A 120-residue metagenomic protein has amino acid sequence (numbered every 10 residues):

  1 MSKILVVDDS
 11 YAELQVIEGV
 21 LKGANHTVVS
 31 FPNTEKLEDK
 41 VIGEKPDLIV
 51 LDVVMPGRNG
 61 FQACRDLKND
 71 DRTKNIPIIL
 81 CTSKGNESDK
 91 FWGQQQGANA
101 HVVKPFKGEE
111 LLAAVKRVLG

Functional and structural regions predicted by a protein language model:
Q15-G23: Charged docking surfaces used in two-component/phosphorelay signaling
N25-P32, K40: Short hydrophobic/Thr-rich beta-strand motif most characteristic of the beta2 strand and flanking loop of CheY-like
E44-V50: Active-site beta3 strand of CheY-like receiver
P56-G57, K74, N86, P105: The feature encodes the CheY-like receiver
F106-V115: C-terminal output helix
